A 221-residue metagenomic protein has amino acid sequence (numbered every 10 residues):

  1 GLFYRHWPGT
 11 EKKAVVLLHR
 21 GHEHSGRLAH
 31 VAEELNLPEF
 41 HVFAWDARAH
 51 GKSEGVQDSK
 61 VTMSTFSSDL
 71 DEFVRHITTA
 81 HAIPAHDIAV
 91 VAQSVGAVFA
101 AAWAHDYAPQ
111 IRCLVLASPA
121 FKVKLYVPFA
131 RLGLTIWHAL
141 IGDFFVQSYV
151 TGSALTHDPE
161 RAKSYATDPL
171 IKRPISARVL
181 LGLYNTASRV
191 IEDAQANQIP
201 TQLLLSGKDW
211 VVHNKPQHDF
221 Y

Functional and structural regions predicted by a protein language model:
G1-W7: A short loop-to-beta-strand scaffold at the N-terminal edge of the catalytic core in hydrolase folds
K12, R20-E23: Active-site glycine-rich loops that stabilize anionic/oxyanionic intermediates across multiple enzyme folds
V16-R20, L205-S206: The conserved beta1-alpha1 loop
H22-S25, G51-H86: Catalytic nucleophile-loop/oxyanion-hole region of alpha/beta-hydrolase and closely related hydrolase-like folds
A32-V56: Conserved alpha/beta-hydrolase
Q93-S176: Alpha/beta-hydrolase-fold enzymes
N197, L203-L205, D209: Short beta-strand/loop motif that positions the catalytic acidic residue of the alpha/beta-hydrolase fold
I199, H213-Y221: Short alpha-helix in the alpha/beta-hydrolase fold that links the catalytic acid
